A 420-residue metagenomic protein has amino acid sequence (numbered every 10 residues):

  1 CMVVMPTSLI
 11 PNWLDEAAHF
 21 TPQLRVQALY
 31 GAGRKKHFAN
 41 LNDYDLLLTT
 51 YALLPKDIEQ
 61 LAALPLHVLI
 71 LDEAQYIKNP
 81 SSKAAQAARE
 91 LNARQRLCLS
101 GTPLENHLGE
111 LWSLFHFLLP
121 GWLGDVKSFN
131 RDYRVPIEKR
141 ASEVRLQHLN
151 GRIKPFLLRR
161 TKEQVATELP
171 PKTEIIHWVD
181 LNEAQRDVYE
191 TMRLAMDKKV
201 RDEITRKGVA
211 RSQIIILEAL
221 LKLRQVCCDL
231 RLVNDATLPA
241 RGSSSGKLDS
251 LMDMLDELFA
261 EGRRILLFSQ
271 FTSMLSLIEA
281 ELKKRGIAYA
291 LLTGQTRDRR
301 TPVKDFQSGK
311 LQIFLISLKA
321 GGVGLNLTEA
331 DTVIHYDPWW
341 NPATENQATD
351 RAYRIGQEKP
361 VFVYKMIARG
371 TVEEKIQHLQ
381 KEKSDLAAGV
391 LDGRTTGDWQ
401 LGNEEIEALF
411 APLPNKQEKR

Functional and structural regions predicted by a protein language model:
C1-A141, H148-L169, T173-R420: ASCE P-loop NTPase motor core, strongest for the SF2 helicase catalytic module
